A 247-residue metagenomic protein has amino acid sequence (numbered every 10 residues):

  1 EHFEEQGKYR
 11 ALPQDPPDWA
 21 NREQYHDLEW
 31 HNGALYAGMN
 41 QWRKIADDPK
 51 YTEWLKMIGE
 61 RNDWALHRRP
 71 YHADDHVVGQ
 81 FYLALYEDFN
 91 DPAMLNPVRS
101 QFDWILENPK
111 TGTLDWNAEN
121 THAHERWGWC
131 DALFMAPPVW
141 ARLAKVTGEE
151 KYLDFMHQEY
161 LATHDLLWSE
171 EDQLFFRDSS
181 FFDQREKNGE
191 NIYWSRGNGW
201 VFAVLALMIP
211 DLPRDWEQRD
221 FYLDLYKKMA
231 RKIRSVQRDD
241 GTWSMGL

Functional and structural regions predicted by a protein language model:
E1-L247: Glycan-recognition and catalytic cores of secretory/periplasmic carbohydrate-active enzymes
